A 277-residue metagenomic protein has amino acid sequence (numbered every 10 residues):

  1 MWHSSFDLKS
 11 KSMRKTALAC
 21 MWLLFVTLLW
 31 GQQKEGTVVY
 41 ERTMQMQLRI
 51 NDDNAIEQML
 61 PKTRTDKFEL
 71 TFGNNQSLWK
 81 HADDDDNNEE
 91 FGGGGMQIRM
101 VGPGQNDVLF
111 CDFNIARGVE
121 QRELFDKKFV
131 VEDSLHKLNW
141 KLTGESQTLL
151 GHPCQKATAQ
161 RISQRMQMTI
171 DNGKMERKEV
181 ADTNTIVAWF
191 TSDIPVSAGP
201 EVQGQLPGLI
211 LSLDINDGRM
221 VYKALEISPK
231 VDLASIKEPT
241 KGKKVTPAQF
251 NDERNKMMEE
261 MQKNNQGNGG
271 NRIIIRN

Functional and structural regions predicted by a protein language model:
M1-V38: Bacterial Sec-dependent N-terminal signal peptides
Q33-N277: Extended soluble regions of mature proteins
